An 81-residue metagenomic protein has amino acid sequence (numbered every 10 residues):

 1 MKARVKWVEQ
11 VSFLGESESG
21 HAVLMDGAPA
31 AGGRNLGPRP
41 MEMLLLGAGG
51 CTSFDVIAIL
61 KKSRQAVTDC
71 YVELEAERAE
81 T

Functional and structural regions predicted by a protein language model:
M1-L46, I57-T81: Extended beta-strand/beta-hairpin segments
